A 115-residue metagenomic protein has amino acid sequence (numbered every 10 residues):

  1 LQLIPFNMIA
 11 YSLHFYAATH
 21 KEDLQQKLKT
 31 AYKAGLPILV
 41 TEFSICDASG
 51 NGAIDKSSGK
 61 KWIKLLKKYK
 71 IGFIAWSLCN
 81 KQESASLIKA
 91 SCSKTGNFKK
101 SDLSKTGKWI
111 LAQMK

Functional and structural regions predicted by a protein language model:
L1-G72, W76, N80, A85-A112: Extracellular glycoside hydrolase catalytic/binding regions
